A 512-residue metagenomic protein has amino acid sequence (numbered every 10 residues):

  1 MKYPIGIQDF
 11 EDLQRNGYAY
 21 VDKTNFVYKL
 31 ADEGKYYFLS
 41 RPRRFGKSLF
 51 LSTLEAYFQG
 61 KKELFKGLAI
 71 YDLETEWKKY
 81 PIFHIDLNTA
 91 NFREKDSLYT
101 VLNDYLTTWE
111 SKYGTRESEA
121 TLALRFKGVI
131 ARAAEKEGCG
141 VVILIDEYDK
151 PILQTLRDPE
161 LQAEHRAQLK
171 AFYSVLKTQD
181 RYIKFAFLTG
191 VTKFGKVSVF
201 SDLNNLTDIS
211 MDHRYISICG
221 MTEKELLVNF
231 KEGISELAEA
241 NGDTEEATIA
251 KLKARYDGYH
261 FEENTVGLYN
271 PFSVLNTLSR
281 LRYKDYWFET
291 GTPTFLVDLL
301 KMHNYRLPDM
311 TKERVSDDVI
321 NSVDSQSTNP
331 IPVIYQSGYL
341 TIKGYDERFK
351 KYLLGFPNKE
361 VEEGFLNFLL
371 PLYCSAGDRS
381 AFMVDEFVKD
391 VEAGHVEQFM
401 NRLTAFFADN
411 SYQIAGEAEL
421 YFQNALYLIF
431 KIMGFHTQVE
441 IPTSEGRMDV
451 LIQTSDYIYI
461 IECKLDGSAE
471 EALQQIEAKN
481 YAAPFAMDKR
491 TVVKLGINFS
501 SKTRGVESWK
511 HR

Functional and structural regions predicted by a protein language model:
M1-A418: Phosphate-binding site recognition
R132-E137, I429-S455: Active-site metal-binding core of divalent-cation-utilizing nuclease and nuclease-like domains
V142, Y457-Y459, V493: Structural motif
A163-A167, L465-A482: Mg2+/Mn2+-dependent nuclease catalytic core
F172-Q179, P332-L340, Y427-K431, Q475-L495: Metal-dependent nuclease catalytic cores in nucleic-acid-processing enzymes, especially RNase H-like/related
A405-Q438: Acidic-basic catalytic patches of nuclease active cores, encompassing PD-(D/E)XK and other metal-cofactor nuclease
L426, V450-L465, K479: Conserved catalytic cores of phosphodiester-cleaving nucleases, focusing on short active-site segments
P484, D488-R512: Domain-level recognition of nuclease-like catalytic cores that cleave nucleotide substrates
